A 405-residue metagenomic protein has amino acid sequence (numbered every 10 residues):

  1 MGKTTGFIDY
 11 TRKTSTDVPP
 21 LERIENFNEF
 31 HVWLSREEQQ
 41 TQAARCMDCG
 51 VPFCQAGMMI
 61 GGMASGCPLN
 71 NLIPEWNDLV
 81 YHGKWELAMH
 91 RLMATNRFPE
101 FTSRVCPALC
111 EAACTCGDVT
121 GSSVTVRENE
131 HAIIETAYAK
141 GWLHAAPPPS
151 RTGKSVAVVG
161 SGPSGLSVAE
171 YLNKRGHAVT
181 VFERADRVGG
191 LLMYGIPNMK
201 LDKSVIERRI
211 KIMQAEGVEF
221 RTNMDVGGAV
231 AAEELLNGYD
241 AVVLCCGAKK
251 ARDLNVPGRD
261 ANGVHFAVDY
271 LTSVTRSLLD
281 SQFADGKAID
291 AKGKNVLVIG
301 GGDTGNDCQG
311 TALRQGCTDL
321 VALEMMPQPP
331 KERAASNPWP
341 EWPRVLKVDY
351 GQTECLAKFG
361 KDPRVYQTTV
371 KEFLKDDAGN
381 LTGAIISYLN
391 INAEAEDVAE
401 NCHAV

Functional and structural regions predicted by a protein language model:
M1-E37, E130-V405: Residues forming the flavin
D9-P20, G62-A64, F101-P107: Short, compositionally biased low-complexity segments
E25-Q40, A64-S65, L69-R104, A108 (+2 more regions): Ferredoxin-type iron-sulfur electron-transfer modules in oxidoreductases and energy-metabolism complexes
E38-D48: Mature N-terminal segment immediately following signal peptide/propeptide cleavage in secreted/periplasmic
C46-C49, C54-M58, C67-N70, T102-C106 (+2 more regions): Short cysteine clusters
C106-G121, Y239-C245: Hydrophobic or amphipathic alpha-helical targeting/insertion segments
